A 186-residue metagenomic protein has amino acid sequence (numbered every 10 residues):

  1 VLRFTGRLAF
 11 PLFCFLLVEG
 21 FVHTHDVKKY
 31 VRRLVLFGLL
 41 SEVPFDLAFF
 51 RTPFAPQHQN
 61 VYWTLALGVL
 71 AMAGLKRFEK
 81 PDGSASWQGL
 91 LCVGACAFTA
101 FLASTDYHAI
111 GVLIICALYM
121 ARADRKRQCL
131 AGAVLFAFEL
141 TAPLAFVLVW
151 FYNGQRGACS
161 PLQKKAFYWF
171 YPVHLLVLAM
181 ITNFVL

Functional and structural regions predicted by a protein language model:
V1-L186: Alpha-helical transmembrane segments and their immediate juxtamembrane cytosolic regions
